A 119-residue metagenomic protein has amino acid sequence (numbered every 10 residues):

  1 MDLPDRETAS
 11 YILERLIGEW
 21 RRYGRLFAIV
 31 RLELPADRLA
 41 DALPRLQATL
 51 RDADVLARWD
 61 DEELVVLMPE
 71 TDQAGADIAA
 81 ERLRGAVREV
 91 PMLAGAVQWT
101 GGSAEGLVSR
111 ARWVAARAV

Functional and structural regions predicted by a protein language model:
L3-R25, L43-A48, A111: Short regulatory alpha-helical coupling segments that immediately precede and/or link into cyclic nucleotide signaling
R6-S10, P69-R84, V97-V119: Catalytic-core segments of nucleotide cyclases and related cyclic-nucleotide turnover enzymes
Y23-A36: Short glycine-/aliphatic-rich beta-strand segments at the starts of folded cytosolic domains
E33, L67-E70: Short hydrophobic/aromatic beta-strand micro-patches that form the beta-sheet surface supporting nucleotide- or nucleic
A42-L50, A76-P91, R112: Alpha-helical scaffold within the catalytic cores of cyclic-nucleotide enzymes
V55-R58: A short pre-motif secondary-structure segment
D61: ATP/adenylate-binding site constellation spanning eukaryotic-like Ser/Thr protein kinases, ABC-transporter
